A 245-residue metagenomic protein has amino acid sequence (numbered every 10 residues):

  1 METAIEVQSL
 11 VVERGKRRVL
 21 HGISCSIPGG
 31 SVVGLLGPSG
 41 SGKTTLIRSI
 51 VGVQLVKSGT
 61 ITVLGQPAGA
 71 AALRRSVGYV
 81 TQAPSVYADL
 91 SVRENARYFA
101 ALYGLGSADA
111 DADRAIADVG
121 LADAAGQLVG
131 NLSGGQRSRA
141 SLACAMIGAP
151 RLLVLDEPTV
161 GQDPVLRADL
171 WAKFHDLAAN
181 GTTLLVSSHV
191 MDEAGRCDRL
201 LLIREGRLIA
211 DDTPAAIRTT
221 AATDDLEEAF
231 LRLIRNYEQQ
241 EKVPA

Functional and structural regions predicted by a protein language model:
V51: Helix-to-loop junction immediately C-terminal to a conserved catalytic motif
G59-L73: Conserved ABC transporter NBD signature motif
R97, A101-A124: Conserved ABC ATPase "signature" region
L128-L132: Conserved ABC ATPase signature
L153-E157: Catalytic Walker B motif of ABC-type/P-loop ATPase nucleotide-binding domains
D211-D212: ABC ATPase "signature
